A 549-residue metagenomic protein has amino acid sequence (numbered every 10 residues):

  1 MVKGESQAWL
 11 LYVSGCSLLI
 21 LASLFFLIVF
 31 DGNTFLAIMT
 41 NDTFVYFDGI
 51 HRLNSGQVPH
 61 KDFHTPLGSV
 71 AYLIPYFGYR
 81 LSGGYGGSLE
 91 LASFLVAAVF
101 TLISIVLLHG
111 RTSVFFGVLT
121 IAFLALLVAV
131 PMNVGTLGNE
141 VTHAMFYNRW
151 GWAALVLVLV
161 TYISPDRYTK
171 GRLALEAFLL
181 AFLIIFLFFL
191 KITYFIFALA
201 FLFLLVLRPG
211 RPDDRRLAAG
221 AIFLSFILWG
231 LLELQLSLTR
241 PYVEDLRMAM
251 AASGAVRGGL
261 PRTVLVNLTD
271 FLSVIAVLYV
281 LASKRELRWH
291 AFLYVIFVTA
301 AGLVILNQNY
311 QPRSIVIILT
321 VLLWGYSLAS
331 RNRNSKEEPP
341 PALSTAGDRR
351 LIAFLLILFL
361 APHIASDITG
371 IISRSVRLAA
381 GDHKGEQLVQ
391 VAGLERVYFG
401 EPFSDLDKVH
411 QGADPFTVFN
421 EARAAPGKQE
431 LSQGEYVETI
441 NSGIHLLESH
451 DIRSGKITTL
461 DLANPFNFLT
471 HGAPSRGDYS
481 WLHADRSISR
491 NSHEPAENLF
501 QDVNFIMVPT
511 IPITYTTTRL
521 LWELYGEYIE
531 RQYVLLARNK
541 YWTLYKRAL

Functional and structural regions predicted by a protein language model:
M1-I28, F115-T120: Start-transfer (signal-anchor) and selected internal transmembrane alpha helices of multi-pass inner/ER membrane
K3, I196-L224, W324-E338: Perimembrane helix-loop-helix junctions
F26-Y46, H51-S55, P59-V70, R80-L91 (+5 more regions): Transmembrane catalytic cores of multi-pass membrane glycosyltransferases and polysaccharide-assembly enzymes
L91-T120, L124-V128, L157: Transmembrane-helix motifs of polytopic, lipid-linked glycan transferases
I121-L155, A301-N307: Aromatic- and kink-enriched transmembrane "portal" helix at the membrane-lumen/periplasm boundary that abuts
M145-K170, E176-L183: Specific aromatic-rich, kink-prone transmembrane helix
L173-I192, A198-L204, F223-I227, I296-Q308: Membrane-interface alpha helices of multi-pass inner-membrane proteins
L236, F359, H363-L549: Extracytoplasmic
